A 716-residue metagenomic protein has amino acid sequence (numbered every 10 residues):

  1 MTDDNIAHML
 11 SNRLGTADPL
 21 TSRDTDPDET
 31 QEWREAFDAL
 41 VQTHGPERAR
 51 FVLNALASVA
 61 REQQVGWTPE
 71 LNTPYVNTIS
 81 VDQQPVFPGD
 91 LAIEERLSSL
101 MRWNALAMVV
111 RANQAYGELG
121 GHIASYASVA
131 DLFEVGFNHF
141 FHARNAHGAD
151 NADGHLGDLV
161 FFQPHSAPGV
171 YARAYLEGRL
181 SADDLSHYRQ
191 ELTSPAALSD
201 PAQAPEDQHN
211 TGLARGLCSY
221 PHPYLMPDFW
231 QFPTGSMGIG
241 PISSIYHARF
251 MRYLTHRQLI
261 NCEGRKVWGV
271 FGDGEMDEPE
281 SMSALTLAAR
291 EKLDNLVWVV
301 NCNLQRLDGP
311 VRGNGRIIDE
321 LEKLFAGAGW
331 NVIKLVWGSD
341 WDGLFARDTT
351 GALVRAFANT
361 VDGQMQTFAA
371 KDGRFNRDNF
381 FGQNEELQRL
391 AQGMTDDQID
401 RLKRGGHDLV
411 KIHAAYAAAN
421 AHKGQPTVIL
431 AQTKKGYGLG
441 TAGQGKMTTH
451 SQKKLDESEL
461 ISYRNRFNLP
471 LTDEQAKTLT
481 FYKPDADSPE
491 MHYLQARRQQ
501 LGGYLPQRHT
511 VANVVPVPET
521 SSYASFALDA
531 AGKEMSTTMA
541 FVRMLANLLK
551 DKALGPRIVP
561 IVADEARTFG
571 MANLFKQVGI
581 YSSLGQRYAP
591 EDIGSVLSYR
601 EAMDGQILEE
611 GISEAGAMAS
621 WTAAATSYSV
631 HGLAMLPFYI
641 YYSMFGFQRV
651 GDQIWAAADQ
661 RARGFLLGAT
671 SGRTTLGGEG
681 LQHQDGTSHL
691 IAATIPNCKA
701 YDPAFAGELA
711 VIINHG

Functional and structural regions predicted by a protein language model:
T2-V135, N151, V270-F271, E275 (+3 more regions): Conserved acidic/glycine
Q84, G89-M101, A105-A115, H122-E291 (+4 more regions): Cofactor-binding active-site loop characterized by glycine-rich and histidine/acidic residues
R144-G148, M251-N261, T626-G646, F705-G707: Glycine-rich phosphate/pyrophosphate-binding loops and their adjacent beta-strand/loop elements at enzyme active sites
D158, R265-V267, L296, Q425-T433 (+3 more regions): Generic beta-sheet signal
Q163, R189, F271, W298-N301 (+3 more regions): Short beta-strand segments
R179-E191, A289-N301, K323-W330, W655-R673: A glycine-rich helix N-cap at a beta->alpha junction
F250, T255-L259, R543-L548, I593-G605 (+3 more regions): Glycine-/acidic-rich phosphate or pyrophosphate-binding loops and their flanking alpha/beta elements
A531, D659-G716: Active-site phosphate/pyrophosphate-binding segments
